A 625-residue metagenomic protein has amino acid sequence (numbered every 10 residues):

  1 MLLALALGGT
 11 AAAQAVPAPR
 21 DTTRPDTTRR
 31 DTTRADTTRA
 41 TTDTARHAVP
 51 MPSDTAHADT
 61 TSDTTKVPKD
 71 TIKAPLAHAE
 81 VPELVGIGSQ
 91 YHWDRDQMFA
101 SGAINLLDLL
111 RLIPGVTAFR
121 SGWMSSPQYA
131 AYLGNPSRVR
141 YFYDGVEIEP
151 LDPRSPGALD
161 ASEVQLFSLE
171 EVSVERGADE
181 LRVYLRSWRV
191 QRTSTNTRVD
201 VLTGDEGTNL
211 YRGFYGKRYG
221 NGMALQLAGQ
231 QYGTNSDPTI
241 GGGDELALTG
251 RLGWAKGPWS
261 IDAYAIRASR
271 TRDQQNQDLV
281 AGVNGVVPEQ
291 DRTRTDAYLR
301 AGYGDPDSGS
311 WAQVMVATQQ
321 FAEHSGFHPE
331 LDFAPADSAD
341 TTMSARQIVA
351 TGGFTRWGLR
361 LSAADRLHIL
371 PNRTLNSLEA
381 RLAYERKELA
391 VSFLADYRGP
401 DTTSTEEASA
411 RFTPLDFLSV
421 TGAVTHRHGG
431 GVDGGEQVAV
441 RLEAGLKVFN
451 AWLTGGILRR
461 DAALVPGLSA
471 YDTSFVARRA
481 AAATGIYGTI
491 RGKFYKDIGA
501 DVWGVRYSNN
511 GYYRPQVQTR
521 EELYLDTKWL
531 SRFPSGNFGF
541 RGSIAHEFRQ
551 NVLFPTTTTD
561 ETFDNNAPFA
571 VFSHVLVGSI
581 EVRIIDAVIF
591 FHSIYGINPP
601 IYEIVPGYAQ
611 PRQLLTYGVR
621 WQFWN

Functional and structural regions predicted by a protein language model:
T22, T27, T32, T37 (+11 more regions): Coil residues (strongly favoring Ser/Thr
T38-S101, R189-S194: N-terminal periplasmic "start-of-domain" segments of outer-membrane beta-barrel proteins
K66-Y91, L107-E147, Y184-R186: Extracytoplasmic beta-strand/coil segments of soluble accessory domains associated with Gram-negative outer-membrane
T117, Y129, V146-R176: Short acidic/polar hinge/loop motifs at secondary-structure boundaries that mediate gating or recognition
A161-D200, L210: A beta-strand signature from Gram-negative outer-membrane beta-barrel systems, especially the internal plug domain
N209-G233, P238-R272, P288-G309: Transmembrane beta-barrel wall of Gram-negative outer-membrane proteins
S260-S310, V316-Q347, P371-T374, Y397-T405 (+1 more regions): Flexible loop and strand-edge segments within Gram-negative outer membrane beta-barrel domains
G309-F321, S338-N625: Exposed, low-structure sequence patches enriched in small/polar residues
